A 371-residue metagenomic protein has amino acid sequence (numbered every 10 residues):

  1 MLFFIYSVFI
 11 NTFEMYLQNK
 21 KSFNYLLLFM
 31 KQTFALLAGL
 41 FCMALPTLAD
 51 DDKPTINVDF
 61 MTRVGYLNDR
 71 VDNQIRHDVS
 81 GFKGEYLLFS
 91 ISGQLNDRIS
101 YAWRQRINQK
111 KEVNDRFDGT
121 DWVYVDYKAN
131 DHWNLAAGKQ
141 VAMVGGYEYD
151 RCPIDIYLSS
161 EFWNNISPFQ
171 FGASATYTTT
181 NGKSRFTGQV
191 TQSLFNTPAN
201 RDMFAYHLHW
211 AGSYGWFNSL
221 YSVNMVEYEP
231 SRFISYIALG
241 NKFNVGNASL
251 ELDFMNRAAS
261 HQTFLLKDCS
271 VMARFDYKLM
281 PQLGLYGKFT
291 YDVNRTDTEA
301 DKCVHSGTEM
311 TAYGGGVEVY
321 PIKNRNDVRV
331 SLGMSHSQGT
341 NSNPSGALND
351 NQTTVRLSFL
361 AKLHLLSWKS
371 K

Functional and structural regions predicted by a protein language model:
M1-D52, H364-K371: Cleavable N-terminal export/targeting peptides
D51-Y66, D78-S193, G212-S213: Outer membrane beta-barrel
T55-N57, S100, N134, K183-R185 (+5 more regions): Membrane-spanning beta-strand positions in outer-membrane beta-barrel proteins
M61-H77, V113, Y124, K128 (+3 more regions): Outer-membrane beta-barrel pore domains
E85, G119, D131, F169 (+5 more regions): Exposed loop/turn and edge beta-strand positions of beta-sandwich/beta-sheet ligand-binding modules
S160-S167, P198-D202, T290: Short, well-structured alpha-helical patches and their helix-loop capping segments that border functional surfaces
T178-G182, S213-G215, N244-G246, I322-N324: Short strand-coil-strand connectors
T187-F233: Loop-centered beta-sheet repeat module
